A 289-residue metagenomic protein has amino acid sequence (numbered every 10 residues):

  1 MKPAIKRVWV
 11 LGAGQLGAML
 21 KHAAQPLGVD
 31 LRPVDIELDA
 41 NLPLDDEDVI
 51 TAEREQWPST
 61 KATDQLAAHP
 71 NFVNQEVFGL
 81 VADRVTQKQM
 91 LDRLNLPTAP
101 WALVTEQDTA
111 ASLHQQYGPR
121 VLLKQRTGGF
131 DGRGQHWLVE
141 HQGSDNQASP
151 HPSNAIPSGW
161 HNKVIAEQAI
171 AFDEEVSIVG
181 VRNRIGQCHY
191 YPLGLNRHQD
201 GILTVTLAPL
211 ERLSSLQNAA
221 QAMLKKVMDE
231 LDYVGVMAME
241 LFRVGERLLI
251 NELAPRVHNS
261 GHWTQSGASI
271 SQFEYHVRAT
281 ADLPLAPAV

Functional and structural regions predicted by a protein language model:
M1-Q89, D108: ATP-binding N-terminal substructure of ATP-dependent carboxylate-amine bond-forming enzymes
N41-D46, A110-Q116, A148, S153-S158: Short amphipathic alpha-helix with an adjacent loop that forms part of the alpha/beta core around
Q75-H136: A conserved helix-loop-beta module that forms one wall/lid of the active-site cleft in ATP-utilizing catalytic domains
T98-W101, R120-A155, V164-I165, A171-V181 (+2 more regions): Glycine-rich phosphate-binding loop of ATP-grasp-fold ATP-dependent ligases
G180-R184, L241-G245: Short, low-complexity Ser/Thr-rich regulatory SLiMs
N218-M239, P255-V289: Active-site "cap" helix and flanking loop/linker of ATP-utilizing ligase/carboxylase catalytic domains
R247-V257: A short beta-strand motif that forms the metal-chelation/ATP-contact edge of phosphoryl-transfer active sites
